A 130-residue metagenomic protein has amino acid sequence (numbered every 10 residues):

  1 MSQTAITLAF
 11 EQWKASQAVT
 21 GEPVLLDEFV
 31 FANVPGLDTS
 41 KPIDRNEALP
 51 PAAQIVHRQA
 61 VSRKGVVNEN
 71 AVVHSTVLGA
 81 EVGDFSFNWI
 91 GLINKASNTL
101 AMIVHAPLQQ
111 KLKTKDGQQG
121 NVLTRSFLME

Functional and structural regions predicted by a protein language model:
M1-E130: N-terminal assembly/attachment segments of tailed bacteriophage virion structural proteins
